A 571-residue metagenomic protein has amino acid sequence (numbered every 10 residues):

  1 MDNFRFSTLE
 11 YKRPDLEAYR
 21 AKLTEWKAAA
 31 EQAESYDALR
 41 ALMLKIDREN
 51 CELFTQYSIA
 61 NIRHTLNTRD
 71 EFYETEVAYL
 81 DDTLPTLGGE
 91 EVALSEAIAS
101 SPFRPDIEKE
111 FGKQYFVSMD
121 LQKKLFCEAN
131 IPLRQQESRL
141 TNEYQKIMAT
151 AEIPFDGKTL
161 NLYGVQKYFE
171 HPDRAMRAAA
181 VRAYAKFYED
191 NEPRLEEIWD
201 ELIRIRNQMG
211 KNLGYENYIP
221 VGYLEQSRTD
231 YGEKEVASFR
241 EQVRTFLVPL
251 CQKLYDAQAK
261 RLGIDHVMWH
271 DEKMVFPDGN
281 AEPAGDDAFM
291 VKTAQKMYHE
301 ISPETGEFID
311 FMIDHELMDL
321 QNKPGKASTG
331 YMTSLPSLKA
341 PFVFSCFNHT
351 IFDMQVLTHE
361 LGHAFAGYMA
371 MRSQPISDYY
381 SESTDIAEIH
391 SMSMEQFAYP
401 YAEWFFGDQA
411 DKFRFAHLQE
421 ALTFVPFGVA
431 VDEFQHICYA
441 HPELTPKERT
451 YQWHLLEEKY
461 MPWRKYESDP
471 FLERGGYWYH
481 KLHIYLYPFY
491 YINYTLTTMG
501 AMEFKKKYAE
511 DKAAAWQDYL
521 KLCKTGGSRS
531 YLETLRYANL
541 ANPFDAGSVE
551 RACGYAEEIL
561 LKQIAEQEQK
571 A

Functional and structural regions predicted by a protein language model:
M1-N280, E568-Q569: A well-structured
F116, D120, L357, F365 (+6 more regions): C-terminal, non-catalytic "cap/extension" segments appended to globular domains
R240-L254, P283-D310: Zn2+-dependent metallopeptidase catalytic core
T245-F246, A370, S381-Q409, H417-Q419 (+2 more regions): Post-HExxH zinc-binding segment in Zn-dependent metallohydrolases
E282-D287, L338-T358: Short pre-active-site segment immediately N-terminal to the catalytic Zn-binding motif
K323-T350, G367-Y368: Active-site scaffold of zinc-dependent metalloenzymes
F342-C346, Q374-T384, F413-E420, C438-Y439 (+1 more regions): Short beta-alpha connecting loops at secondary-structure transitions that line or flank enzyme active sites
G362-I376, F397: Catalytic Zn2+-binding segment of zinc metalloproteases
